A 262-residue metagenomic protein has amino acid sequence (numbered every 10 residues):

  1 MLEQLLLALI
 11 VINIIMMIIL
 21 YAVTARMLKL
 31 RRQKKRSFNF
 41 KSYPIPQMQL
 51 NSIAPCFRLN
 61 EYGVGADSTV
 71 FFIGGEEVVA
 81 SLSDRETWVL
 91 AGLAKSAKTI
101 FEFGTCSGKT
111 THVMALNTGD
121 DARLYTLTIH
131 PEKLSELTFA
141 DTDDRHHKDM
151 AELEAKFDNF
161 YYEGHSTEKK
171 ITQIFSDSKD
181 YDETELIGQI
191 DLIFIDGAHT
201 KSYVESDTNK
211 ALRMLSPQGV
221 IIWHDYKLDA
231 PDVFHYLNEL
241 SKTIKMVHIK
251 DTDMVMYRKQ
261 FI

Functional and structural regions predicted by a protein language model:
M1-L2, P55: Terminal low-complexity, poorly structured segments
L2, V70-I262: S-adenosylmethionine/decaboxylated-SAM
E3-M27: N-terminal signal-anchor transmembrane alpha helix of single-pass membrane proteins, serving as the membrane-anchoring
L6, M48-L50, T87: Short functional linear motifs
I14, R31-R36, L50, P55 (+7 more regions): Short linear sequence motifs
I18-P44: Transmembrane-cytosolic junction motif
K41-I73, E77, K169: Glycine-rich short-loop/terminal segments
